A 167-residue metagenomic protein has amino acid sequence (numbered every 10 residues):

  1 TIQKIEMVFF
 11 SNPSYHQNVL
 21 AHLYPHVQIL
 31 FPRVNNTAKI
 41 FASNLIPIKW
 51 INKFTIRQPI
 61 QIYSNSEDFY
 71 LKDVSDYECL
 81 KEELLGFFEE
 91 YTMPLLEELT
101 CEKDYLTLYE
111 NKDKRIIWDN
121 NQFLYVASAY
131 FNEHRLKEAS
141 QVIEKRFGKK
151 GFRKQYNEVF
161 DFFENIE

Functional and structural regions predicted by a protein language model:
K4-E167: Intrinsically disordered, low-complexity regulatory regions enriched in serine/threonine/proline and acidic residues
